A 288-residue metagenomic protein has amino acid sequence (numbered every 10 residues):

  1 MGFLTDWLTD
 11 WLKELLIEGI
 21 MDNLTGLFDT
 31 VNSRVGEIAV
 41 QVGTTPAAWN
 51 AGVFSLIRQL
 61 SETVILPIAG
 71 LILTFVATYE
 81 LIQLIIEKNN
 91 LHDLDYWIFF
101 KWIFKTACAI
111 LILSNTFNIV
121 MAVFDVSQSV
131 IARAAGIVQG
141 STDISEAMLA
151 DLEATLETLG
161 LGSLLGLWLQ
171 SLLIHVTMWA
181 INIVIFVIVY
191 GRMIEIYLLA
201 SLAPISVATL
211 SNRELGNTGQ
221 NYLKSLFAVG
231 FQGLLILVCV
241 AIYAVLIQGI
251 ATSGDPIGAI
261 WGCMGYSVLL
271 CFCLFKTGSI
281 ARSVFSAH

Functional and structural regions predicted by a protein language model:
M1-I72, K88-W97, A107-T177, G216-N221 (+2 more regions): Gly/Ser-rich, low-complexity
P67-Y79, I196: Hydrophobic alpha-helical transmembrane segments
F75, V120-S127, V184-V187, G191 (+2 more regions): Membrane-embedded alpha-helices of multi-pass transport/permease systems
A77-L91: Structured, charged N-terminal subsegments at the starts of enzyme catalytic cores and at intra-chain domain/subunit
W102-K105: Elongated alpha-helical scaffolds
I174, M178-L210, K224-L246: Alpha-helical transmembrane segments of helical membrane proteins, especially in multi-pass transport, channel
